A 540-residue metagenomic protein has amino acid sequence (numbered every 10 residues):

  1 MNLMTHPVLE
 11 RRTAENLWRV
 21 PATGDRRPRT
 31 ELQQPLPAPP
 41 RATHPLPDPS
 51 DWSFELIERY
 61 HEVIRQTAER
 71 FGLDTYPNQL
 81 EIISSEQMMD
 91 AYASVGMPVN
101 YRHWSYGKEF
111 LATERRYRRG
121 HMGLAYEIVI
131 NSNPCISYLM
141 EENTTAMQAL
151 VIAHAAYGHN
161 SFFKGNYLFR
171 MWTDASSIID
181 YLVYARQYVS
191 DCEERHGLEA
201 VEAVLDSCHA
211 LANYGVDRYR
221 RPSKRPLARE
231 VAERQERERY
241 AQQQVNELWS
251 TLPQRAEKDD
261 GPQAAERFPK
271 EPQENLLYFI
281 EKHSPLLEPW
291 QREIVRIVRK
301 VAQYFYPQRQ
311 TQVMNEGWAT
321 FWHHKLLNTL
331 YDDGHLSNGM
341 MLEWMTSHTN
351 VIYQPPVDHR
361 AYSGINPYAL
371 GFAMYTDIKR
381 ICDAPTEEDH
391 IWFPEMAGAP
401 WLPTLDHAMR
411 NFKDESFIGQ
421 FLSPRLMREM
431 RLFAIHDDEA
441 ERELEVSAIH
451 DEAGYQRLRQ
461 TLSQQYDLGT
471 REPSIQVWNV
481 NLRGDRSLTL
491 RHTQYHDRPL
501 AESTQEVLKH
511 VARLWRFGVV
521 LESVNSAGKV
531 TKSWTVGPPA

Functional and structural regions predicted by a protein language model:
L3, W18, P40-H44, E55-C135 (+2 more regions): Auxiliary, metal-adjacent structural segments of Zn-dependent hydrolase domains
A22, R26-R29: Short polybasic linear motifs
P49-I57, L139-E142, F162, M171-D180 (+7 more regions): Fold-level signature of zinc-dependent metallopeptidase catalytic domains
W104-N131, R186-Y240, Q244: N-terminal accessory alpha/beta regions
C135-V151, P307-T311: Short pre-active-site segment immediately N-terminal to the catalytic Zn-binding motif
E142, A146, F162, H335-A540: Non-catalytic terminal regions of proteins
F162-P226, E316, T320-G334, T346-V357: Post-HExxH zinc-binding segment in Zn-dependent metallohydrolases
A264-S363, P367-Y368, F372: Long, internal scaffold/assembly segments composed of regular secondary structure
